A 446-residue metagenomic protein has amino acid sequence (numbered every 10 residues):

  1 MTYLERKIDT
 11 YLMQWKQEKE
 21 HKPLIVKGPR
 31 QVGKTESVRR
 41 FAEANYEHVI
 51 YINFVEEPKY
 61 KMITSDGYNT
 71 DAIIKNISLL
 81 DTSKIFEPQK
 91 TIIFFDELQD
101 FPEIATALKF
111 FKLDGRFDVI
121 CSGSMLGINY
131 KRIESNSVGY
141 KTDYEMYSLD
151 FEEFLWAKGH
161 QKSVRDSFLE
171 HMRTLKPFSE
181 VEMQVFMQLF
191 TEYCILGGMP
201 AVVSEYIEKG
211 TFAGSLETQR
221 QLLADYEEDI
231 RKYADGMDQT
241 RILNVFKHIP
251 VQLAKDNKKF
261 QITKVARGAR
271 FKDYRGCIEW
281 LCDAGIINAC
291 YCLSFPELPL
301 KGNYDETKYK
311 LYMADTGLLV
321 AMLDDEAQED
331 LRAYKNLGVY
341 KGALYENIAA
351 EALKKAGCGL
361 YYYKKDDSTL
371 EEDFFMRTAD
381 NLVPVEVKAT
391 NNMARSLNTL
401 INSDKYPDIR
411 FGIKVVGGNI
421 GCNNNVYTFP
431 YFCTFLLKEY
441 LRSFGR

Functional and structural regions predicted by a protein language model:
M1-Q17: N-terminal pre-Walker A segment at the start of P-loop NTPase domains
V26: Hydrophobic anchor at the beta1->P-loop junction of P-loop NTPases
K34: Conserved lysine of the Walker
S37, F41: Hydrophobic positions on the alpha1 helix immediately C-terminal to the Walker A/P-loop
E56-Q89: Short glycine-rich substrate-engagement loop in P-loop NTPases that contacts/grips substrate
F94, D118-S124, E145: Structural recognition of the conserved hydrophobic beta-strand(s) that form the central parallel beta-sheet of P-loop
Y130-A254: Interdomain motor-coupling "hinge/lid" segment immediately C-terminal to the ATP-binding subdomain of NTP-driven enzymes
S204-A379: Accessory nucleic acid-recognition modules appended to NTPase machines
